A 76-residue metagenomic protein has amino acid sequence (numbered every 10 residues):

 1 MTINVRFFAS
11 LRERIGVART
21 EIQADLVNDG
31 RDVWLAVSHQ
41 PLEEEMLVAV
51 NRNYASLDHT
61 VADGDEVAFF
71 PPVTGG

Functional and structural regions predicted by a protein language model:
M1-G75: Ubiquitin-like/PB1-type beta-grasp interaction modules and other compact soluble beta-rich domains
